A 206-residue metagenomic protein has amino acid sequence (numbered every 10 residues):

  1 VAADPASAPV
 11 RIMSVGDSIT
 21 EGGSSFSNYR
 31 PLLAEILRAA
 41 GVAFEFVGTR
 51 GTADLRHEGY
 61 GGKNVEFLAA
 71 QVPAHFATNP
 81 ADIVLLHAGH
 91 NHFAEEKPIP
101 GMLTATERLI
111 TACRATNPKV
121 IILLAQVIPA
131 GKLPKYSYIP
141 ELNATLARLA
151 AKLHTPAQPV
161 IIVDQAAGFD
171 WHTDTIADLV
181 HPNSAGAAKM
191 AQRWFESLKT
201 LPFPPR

Functional and structural regions predicted by a protein language model:
V1-S7: Bacterial Sec-dependent signal peptides at the C-terminal "C-region" and cleavage site
A8-R11, A40-E45, N79-V84, N117-L123 (+2 more regions): Loop/turn elements at helix/coil->beta-strand transitions in domains of secreted/extracellular proteins
R11-M13, I19-E107, G131-A144: Conserved SGNH/GDSL esterase-like catalytic core that processes O-acyl groups on lipids and polysaccharides
D17, G51, V127, A167-D170: Residues that form or immediately flank small-molecule/cofactor binding pockets and catalytic motifs
L32, M102-I128, Y138-L153, W194: Extracytoplasmic, non-cytosolic globular domains
Y60-G61, P129-R206: Catalytic His-Asp segment of secreted/periplasmic serine-dependent ester chemistry enzymes
L68, A81-I83, A88, A105-A115 (+3 more regions): Extracellular low-complexity, Gly/Ser/Thr-rich intrinsically disordered linkers and protease-sensitive activation/hinge
A88, L124-Q126, D164: A cross-domain feature marking catalytic cores of carbohydrate-active enzymes and several ubiquitous metabolic/repair
